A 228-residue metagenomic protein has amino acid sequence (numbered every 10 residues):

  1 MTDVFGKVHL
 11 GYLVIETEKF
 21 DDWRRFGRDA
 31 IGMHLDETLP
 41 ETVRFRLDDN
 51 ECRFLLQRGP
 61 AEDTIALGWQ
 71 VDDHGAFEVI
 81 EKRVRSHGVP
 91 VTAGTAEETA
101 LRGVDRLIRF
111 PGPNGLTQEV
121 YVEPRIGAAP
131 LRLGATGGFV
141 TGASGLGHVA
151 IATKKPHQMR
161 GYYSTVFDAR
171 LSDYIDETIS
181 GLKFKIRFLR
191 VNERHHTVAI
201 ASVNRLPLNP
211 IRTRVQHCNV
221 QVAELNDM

Functional and structural regions predicted by a protein language model:
M1-D21, T64-W69, R125-Q158, R170-S172 (+1 more regions): N-terminal beta-strand motif that seeds the catalytic metal site of vicinal oxygen chelate
M1-D3, R85-G145, F184-F188, T197: Vicinal oxygen chelate
M1-T2, F54-L55, A135-G138, A201-L208: Short beta-strand/turn micro-motifs at beta-sheet edges
F5-C52, E98, A152-S202: Core segments of cupin and vicinal oxygen chelate
L10-L13, M33, F45, F54 (+7 more regions): Short, structured motif recognition centered on aromatic/hydrophobic residues
K19-D21, W69-N114, T153-G161, N219-M228: Vicinal oxygen chelate
L35-E97: Ordered, small/hydrophobic-rich secondary-structure cores
S144-L146, L182-F184, E193-H195, I211-V215: Short gly/pro-enriched beta-turn/loop segments at secondary-structure junctions
